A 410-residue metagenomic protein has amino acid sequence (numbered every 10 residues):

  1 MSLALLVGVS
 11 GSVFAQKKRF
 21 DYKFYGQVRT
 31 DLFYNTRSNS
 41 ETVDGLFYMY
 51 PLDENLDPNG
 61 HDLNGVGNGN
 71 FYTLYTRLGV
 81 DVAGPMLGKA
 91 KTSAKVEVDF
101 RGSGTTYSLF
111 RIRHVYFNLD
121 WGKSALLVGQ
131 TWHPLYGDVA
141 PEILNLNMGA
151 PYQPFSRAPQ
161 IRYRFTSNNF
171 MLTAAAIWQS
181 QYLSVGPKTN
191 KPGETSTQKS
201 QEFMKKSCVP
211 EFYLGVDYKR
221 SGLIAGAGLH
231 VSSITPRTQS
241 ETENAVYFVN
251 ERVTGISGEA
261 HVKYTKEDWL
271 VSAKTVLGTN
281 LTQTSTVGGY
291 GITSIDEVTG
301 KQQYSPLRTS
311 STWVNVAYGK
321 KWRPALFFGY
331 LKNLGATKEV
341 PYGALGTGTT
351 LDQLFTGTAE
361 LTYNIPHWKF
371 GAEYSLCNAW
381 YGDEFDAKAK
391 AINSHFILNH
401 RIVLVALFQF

Functional and structural regions predicted by a protein language model:
M1-K17: Bacterial Sec-dependent N-terminal signal peptides
K17-D44, E54-L183, C208, Y213 (+3 more regions): Outer membrane beta-barrel
K18, G65-T73, Y107-L109, Q153-F155 (+7 more regions): Short sequence motifs at beta-strands and strand-loop junctions characteristic of Gram-negative outer-membrane
S38-V43, T105-I112, D138-L146, S184-E202 (+6 more regions): Outer-membrane beta-barrel translocator domains and adjoining extracellular loop/strand segments of Gram-negative
K91-G102, A227-S233, F328-L331, E373-C377: Transmembrane beta-strand segments that form the barrel wall of outer-membrane beta-barrel proteins
R220-L351: Detector for outer-membrane/organellar transmembrane beta-barrel domains, recognizing the amphipathic beta-strand
I365, S394-F410: Outer-membrane beta-barrel "beta-signal"
H367-K369, S375-K388: C-terminal beta-signal and adjacent terminal beta-strands/loops of Gram-negative outer-membrane beta-barrel proteins
